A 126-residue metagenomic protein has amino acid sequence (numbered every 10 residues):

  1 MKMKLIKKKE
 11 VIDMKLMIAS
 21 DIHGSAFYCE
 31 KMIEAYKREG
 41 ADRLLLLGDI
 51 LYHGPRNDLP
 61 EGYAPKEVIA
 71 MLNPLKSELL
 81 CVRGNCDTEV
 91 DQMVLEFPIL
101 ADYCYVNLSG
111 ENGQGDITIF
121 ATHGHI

Functional and structural regions predicted by a protein language model:
M1-M3: Methionine residue identity
L5-K7, K15-G110: Core catalytic region of metal-dependent phosphoesterases/phosphodiesterases, especially metallo-beta-lactamase-like
K15-H23, D116-H125: Active-site-proximal beta-strand elements of phosphoester/diester hydrolases
